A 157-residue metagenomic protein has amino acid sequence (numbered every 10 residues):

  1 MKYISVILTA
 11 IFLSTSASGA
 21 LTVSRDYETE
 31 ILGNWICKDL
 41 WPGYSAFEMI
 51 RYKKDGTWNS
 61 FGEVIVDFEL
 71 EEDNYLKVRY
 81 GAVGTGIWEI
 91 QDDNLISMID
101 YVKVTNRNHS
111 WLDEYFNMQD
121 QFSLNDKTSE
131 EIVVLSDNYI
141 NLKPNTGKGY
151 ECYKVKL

Functional and structural regions predicted by a protein language model:
Y3-L13: Sec-dependent N-terminal signal peptides
A17-T85, I96-L157: Lipid interaction determinants
